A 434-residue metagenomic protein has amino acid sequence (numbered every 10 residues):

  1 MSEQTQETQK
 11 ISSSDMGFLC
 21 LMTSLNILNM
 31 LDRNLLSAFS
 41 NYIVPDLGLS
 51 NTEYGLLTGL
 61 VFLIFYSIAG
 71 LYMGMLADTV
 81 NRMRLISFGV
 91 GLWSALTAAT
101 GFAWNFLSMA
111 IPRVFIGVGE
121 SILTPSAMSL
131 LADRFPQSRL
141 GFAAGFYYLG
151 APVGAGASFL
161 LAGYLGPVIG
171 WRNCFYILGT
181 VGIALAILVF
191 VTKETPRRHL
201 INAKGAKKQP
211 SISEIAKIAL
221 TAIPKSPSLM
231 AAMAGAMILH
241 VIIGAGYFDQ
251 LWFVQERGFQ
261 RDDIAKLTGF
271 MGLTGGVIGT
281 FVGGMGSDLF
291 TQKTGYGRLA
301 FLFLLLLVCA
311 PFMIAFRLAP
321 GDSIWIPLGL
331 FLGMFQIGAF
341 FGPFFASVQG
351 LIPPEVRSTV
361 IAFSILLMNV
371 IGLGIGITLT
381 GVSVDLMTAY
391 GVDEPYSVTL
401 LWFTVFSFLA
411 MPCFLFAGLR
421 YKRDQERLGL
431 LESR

Functional and structural regions predicted by a protein language model:
Q4-I11, P196-A231, E256: Juxtamembrane intracellular "pre-TM" segments in multi-pass secondary transporters
L36-S37, P227-F281, I337-F341, F345 (+1 more regions): Extracytoplasmic gate region of multi-pass secondary transporters
F39-I68: Extracellular/periplasmic helix-loop-helix junction of adjacent transmembrane segments in MFS-like secondary
G48, N81, F102-S108, P136 (+1 more regions): Helix-breaking motifs and short loop linkers at transmembrane-helix boundaries and internal kinks in secondary membrane
I68-W104: Conserved MFS/SLC helix-loop-helix module at the cytosolic interface between two early adjacent transmembrane helices
R84-A98, R298-M313: Structural signature of the two symmetry-related core transmembrane helices
P112-P152: Cytoplasmic helix-loop-helix junction between adjacent transmembrane helices in 12-TM secondary transporters
Y147-E194: Helix-loop-helix hairpin linking two adjacent transmembrane segments in secondary transporters
